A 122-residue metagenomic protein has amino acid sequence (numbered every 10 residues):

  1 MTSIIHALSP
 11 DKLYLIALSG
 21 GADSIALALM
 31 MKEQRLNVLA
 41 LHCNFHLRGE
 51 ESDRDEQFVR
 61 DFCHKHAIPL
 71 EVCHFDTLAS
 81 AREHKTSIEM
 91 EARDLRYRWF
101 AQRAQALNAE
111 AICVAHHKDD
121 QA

Functional and structural regions predicted by a protein language model:
M1-A122: Core alpha/beta nucleotide-donor-binding catalytic domains of modification enzymes
